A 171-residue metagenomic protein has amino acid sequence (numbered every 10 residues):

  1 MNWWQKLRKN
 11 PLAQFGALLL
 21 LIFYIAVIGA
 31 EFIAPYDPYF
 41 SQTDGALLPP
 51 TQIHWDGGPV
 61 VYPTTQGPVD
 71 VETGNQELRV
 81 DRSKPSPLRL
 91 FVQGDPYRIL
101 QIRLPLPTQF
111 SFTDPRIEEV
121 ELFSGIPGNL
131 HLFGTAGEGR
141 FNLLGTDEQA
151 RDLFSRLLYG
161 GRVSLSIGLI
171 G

Functional and structural regions predicted by a protein language model:
M1-G171: Gly/Trp-centered helix-boundary motif
